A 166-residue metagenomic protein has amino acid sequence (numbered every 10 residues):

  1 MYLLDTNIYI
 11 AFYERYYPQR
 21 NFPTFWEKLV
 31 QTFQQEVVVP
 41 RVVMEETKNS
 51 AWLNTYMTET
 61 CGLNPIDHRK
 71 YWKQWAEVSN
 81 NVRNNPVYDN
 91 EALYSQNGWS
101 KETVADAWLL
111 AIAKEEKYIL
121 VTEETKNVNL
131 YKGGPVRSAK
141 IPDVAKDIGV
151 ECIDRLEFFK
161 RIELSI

Functional and structural regions predicted by a protein language model:
M1, K126-I166: Acidic, PIN/NYN-like endoribonuclease modules and their adjacent C-terminal/linker elements
L3, V121-T122: Generic enzyme active-site microenvironment
T6-E116, T125-Y131, K146: Active-site-proximal, substrate-binding regions of enzyme catalytic domains and RNA-binding/basic surfaces
V37, L120, E151-C152: Hydrophobic beta-strand scaffold residues
G62-L63, Y118, V150, L164: Short aromatic/hydrophobic-glycine micro-motifs
